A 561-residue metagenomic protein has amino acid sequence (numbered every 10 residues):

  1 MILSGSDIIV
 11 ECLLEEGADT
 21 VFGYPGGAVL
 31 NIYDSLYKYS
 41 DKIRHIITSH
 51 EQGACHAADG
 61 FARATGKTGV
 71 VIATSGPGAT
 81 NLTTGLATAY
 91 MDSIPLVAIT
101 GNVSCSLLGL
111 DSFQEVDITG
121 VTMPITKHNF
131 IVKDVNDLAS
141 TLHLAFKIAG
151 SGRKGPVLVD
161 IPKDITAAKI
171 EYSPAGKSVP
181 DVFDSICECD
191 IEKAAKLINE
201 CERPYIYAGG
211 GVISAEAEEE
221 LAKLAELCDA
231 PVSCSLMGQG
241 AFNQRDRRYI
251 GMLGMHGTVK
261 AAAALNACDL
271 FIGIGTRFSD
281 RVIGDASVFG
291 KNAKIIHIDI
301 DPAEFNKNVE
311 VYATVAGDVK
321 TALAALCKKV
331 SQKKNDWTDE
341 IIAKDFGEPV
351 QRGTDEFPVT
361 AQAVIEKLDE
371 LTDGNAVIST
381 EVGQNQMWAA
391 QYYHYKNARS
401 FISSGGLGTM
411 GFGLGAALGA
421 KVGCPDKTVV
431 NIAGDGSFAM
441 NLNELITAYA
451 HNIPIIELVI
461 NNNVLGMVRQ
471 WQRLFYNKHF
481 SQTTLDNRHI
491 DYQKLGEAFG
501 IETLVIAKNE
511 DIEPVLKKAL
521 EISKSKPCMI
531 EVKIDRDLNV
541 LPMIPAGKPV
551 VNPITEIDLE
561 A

Functional and structural regions predicted by a protein language model:
M1-K333, K367, L371-G374, P454-E457 (+2 more regions): N-terminal alpha/beta PP-like core and its mobile active-site loop of ThDP/TPP-dependent enzymes
S6-V10, L14, G27, I32-Y37 (+1 more regions): Active-site diphosphate/adenylate-binding microenvironment
Y24-G26, H45-H56, V71-G78, K133-D134 (+5 more regions): Active-site nucleophile and cofactor-binding loops and adjacent substrate-binding regions of central metabolic enzymes
Y37-S40, S173-V179, Y395-S400, W471-F480 (+1 more regions): Short glycine/proline- and charge-enriched loop/turn segments that cap or connect secondary-structure elements
I46, P180-D184, S404-L407, N477-N487 (+1 more regions): A short acidic, glycine-rich active-site loop that binds or catalyzes chemistry on phosphate/adenosine moieties
Q114, A450-I544: Thiamine diphosphate
N136, K196, N292-Q384, N509-E513 (+1 more regions): Phosphate/pyrophosphate-binding active-site segments
F412, A416-P454, I460: Catalytic phosphate/nucleotide-handling subdomain of diverse soluble enzymes
